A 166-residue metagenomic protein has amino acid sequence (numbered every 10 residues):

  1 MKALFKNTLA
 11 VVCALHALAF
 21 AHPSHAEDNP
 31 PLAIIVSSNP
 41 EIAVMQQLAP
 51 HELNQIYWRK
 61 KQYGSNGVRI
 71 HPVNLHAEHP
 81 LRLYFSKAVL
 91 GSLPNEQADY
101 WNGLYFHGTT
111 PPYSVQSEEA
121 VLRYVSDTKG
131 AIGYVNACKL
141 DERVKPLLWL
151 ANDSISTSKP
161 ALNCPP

Functional and structural regions predicted by a protein language model:
M1-V11: Bacterial N-terminal signal peptides that target proteins for export
E27-P166: Exported/periplasmic ABC-transporter solute-binding proteins
